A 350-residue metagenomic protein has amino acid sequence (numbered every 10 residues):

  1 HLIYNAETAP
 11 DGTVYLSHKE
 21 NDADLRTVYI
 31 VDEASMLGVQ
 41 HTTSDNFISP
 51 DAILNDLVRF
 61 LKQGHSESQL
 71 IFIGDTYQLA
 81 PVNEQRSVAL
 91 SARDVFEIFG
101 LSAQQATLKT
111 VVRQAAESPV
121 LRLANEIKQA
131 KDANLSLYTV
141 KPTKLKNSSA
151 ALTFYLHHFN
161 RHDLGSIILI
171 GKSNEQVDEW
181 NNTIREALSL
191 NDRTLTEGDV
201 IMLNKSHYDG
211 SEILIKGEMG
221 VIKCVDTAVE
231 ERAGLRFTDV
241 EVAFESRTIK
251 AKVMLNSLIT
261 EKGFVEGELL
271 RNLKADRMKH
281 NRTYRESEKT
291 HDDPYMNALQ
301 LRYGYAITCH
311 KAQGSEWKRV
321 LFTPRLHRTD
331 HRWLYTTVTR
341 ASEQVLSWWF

Functional and structural regions predicted by a protein language model:
H1-Y29, I307: Inter-Walker segment of RecA-like/P-loop motor cores
L25-V28, Q63-F72, L346: Loop/turn-to-beta-strand initiation segments
T27, A103, K318: Conserved acidic residues
D32-A34, G74-T76: Walker B catalytic acidic pair
M36-S44, Q78-L79, Q176: Residues immediately C-terminal
V39-P50, N83-V88: Short, flexible/disordered intra-domain loops and linkers
I53-D56, F60-L70, T76-T260, F264: Conserved helicase motor core of P-loop NTPases
E231-A233, D239-F350: C-terminal accessory regions
